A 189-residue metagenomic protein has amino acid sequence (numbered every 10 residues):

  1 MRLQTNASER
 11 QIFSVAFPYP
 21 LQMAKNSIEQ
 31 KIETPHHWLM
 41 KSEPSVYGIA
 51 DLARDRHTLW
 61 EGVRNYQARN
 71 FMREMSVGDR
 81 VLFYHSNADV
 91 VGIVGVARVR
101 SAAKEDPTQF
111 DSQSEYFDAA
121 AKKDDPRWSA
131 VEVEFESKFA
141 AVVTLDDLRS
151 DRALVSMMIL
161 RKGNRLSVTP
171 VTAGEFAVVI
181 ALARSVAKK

Functional and structural regions predicted by a protein language model:
I12, A16-V77, E175-F176, S185-K189: Compositionally biased, charged N-terminal/linker segments
A24-E43, A102-E105, L145, R149-S150 (+1 more regions): Mixed-charge, low-complexity intrinsically disordered regions
Y84-V90: Short, charged beta-turn/beta-strand-edge "cap" motif at the junction between a beta-strand and an adjacent loop
V96-L166: Aromatic- and Lys/Arg-enriched surface recognition patch
